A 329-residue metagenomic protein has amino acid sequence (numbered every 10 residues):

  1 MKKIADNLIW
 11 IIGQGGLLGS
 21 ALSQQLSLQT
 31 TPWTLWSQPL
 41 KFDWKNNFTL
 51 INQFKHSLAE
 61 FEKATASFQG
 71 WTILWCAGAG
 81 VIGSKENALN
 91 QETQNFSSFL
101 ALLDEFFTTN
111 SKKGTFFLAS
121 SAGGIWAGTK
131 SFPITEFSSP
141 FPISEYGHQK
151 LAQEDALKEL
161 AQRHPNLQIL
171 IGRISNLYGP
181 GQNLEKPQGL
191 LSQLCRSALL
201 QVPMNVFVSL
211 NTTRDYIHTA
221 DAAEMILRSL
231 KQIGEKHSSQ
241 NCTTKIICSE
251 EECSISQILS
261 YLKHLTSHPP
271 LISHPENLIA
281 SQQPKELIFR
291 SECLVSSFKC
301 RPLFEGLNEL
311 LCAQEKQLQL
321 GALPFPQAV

Functional and structural regions predicted by a protein language model:
M1-K3, R301-V329: Amphipathic terminal alpha-helices
K3-Q29: N-terminal Rossmann NAD(P)H-binding glycine-rich loop of SDR-like oxidoreductase domains
N47, I51-N95: NAD(P)H-binding glycine-rich loop region in Rossmannoid oxidoreductase-like domains and their noncatalytic homologs
T72, L100-F141: Conserved Rossmann-fold NAD(P)-dependent oxidoreductase catalytic core, especially the SDR/UDP-sugar
L89-T93, S97-A101, G128-I171, K186: Catalytic helix-loop patch of NAD(P)-dependent Rossmann-fold dehydrogenases
D155-T213, T219, A223-L227: NAD(P)-dependent short-chain dehydrogenase/reductase
G181-P187, L210-A223, S239-L262, R301: Substrate-binding strand-loop-helix patch in Rossmann-like NAD(P)-dependent oxidoreductase/epimerase domains
S209, N241-K245, C253-S260, S267-I288: C-terminal "lid/loop" region of Rossmann-like NAD(P)-dependent oxidoreductases
